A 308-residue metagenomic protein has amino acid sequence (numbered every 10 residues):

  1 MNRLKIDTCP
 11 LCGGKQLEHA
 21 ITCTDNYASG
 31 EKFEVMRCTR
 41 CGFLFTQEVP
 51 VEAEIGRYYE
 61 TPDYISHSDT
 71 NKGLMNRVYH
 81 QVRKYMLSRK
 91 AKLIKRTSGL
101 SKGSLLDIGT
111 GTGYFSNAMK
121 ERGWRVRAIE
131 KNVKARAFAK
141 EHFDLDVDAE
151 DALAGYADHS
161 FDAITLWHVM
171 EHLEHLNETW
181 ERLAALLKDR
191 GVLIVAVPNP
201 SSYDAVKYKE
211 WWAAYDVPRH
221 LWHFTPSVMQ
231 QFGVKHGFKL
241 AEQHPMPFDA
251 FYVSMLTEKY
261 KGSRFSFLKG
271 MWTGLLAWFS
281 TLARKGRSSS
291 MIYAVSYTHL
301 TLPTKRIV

Functional and structural regions predicted by a protein language model:
M1-G73: N-terminal juxtadomain amphipathic helix that follows a signal peptide/anchor or precedes a small N-terminal auxiliary
R3-I6, M86-W211, L221-K235, F248 (+1 more regions): Conserved SAM-binding loop
P10-E18, S227-H244: A SAM-dependent methyltransferase catalytic signature shared across enzymes that methylate proteins
T24-S29, Y114, A241-F267: Conserved catalytic loop of SAM-dependent methyltransferase domains
K72-M75, Y208-V217, L256-S263: Short glycine/proline- and charge-enriched loop/turn segments that cap or connect secondary-structure elements
M75-K90: Conserved SAM-binding loop and adjacent beta-strand
F279-M291: Conserved Class I S-adenosyl-L-methionine
Y297-T304: Conserved small/polar residues in nucleotide/adenosyl-binding loops
